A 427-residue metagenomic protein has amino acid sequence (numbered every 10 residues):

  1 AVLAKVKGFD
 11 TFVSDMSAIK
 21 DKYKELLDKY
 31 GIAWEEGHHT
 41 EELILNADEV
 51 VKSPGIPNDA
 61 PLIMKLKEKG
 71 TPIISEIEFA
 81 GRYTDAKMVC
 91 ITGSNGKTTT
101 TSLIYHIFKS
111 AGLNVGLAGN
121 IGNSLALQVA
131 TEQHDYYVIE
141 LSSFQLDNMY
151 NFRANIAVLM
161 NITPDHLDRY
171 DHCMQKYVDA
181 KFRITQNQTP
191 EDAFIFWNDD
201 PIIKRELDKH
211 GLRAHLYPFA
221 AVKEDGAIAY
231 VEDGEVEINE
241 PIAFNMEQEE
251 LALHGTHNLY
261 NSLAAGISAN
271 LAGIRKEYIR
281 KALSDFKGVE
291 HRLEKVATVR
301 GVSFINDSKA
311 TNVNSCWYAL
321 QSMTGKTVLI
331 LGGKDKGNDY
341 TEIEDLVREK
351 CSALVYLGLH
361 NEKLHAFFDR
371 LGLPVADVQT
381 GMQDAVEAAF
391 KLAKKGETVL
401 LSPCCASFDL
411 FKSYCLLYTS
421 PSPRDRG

Functional and structural regions predicted by a protein language model:
L3-K7, M246-C351: Nucleotide phosphate-binding/pyrophosphate-handling subdomain across enzymes that bind or process nucleotide phosphates
V6, E25, E41-A47, P54-N198 (+4 more regions): Phosphate-binding loop of NTP-binding sites
T11-K24: NAD(P)-binding Rossmann-fold cofactor-contacting core
F12, G116, V355: Conserved beta-strand positions in the Rossmann-like core of class I SAM-dependent methyltransferases
M16, G37-H38, I74-E78, R213-Y230 (+3 more regions): Beta-strand->loop->alpha-helix junctions that form or flank phosphate-binding loops in nucleotide-handling enzymes
K24, T341-E397: C-terminal helical cap/extension that packs against the catalytic core of soluble nucleotide-cofactor enzymes
G31-E41: Glycine-rich, highly charged phosphate/nucleotide-binding loops
Y418-G427: Conserved small/polar residues in nucleotide/adenosyl-binding loops
